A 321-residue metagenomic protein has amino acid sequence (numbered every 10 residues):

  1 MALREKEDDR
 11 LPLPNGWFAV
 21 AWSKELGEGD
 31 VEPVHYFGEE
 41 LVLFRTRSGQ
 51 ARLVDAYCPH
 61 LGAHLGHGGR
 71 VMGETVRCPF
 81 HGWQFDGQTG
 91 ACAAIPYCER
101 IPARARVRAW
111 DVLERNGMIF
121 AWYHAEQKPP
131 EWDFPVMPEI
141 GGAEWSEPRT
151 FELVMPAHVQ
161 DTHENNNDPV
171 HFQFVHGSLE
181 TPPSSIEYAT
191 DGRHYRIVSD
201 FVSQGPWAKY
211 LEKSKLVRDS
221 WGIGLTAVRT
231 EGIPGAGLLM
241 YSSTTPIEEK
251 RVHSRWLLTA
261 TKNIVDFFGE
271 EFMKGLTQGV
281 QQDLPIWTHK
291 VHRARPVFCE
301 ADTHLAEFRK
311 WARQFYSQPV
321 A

Functional and structural regions predicted by a protein language model:
M1-L11, A321: Basic/polar N-terminal segments that are highly enriched at the extreme N-terminus, encompassing both cleavable
A2-K6, A19-I140, L239: Rieske [2Fe-2S] iron-sulfur-binding domain
E7, L13-P14, V175-G177: Non-catalytic accessory segments flanking enzyme active sites
D9-R10, P33, D111-L113, T244-T245 (+1 more regions): A general structural signal for short secondary-structure junctions and capping/turn motifs
P12, V31, T46, H67-G69 (+7 more regions): Aromatic-enriched hydrophobic runs in primary sequence
P12-L13, Y36, A105, E114 (+3 more regions): A generic structural signal for short, non-catalytic loop/turn and secondary-structure boundary residues
Q50, Q127-A321: C-terminal catalytic domain of Rieske-type non-heme iron oxygenases
